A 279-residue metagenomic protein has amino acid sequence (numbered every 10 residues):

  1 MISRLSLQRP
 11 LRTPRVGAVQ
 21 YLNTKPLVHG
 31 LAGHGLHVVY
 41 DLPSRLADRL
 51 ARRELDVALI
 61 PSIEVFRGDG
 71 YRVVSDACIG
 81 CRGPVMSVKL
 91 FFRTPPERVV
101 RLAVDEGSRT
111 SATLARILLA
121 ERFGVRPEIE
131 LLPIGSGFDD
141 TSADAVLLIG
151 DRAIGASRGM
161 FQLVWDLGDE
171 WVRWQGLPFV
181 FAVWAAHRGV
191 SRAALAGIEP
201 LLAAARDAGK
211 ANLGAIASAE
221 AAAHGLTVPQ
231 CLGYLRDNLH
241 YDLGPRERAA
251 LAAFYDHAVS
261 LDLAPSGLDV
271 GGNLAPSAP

Functional and structural regions predicted by a protein language model:
I2, S6-A32, D41, S87-D144 (+1 more regions): Bilobed "Venus flytrap"/periplasmic-binding protein-like clamshell domains and structurally analogous long
L22-N23, L42-S44, E54-F66, A77 (+1 more regions): Beta->alpha turn/N-cap motifs
G35-L46: Short catalytic helix/loop segments, enriched in acidic residues and glycine and frequently bearing histidine
H37, A51-I60, G124, T141-L148: Alpha-to-beta junction loops
L59-K89, R93-T94, R109, I154-A156: Acidic, polar ligand-binding/catalytic clefts
G80-K89, R158-R188, N238, P265-P279: Periplasmic-binding protein-like
L131-A217: Pocket-lining segment of extracytoplasmic ligand-binding domains
V190-H257: Secondary-structure end/capping motifs
